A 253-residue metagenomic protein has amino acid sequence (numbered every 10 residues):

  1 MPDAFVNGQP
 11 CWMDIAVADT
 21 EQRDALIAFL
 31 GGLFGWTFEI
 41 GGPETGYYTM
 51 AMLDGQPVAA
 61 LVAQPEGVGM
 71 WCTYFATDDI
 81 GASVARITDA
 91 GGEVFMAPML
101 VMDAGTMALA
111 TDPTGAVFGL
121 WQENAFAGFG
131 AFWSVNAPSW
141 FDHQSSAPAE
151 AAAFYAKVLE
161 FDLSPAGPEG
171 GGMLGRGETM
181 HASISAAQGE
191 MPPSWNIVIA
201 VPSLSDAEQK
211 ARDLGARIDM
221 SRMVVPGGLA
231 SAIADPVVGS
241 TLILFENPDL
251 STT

Functional and structural regions predicted by a protein language model:
M1-V6, T88, G92-S139, H143 (+4 more regions): Vicinal oxygen chelate
P2-N7, C11-Q56, D89, A97-G105 (+4 more regions): Core segments of cupin and vicinal oxygen chelate
Q9-T20, M50-A51, A63-R86, T106-T111 (+3 more regions): Vicinal oxygen chelate
F34-V68, P113, V117-N124, D162-S194 (+2 more regions): Conserved short beta-strand elements that form part of the metal-binding/catalytic scaffold of enzyme active sites
